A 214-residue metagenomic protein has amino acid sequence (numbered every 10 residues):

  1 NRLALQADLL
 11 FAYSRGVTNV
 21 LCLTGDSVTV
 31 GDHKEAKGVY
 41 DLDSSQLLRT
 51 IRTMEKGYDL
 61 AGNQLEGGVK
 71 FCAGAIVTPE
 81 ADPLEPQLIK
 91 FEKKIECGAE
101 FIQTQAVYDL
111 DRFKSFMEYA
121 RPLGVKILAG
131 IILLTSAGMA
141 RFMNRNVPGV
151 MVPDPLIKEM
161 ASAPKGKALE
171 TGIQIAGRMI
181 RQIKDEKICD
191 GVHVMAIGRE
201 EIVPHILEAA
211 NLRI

Functional and structural regions predicted by a protein language model:
N1-L9, S27-N63, P83-P86, A106-G124 (+1 more regions): Active-site-adjacent beta->alpha loops and helix N-cap segments on the catalytic face of soluble alpha/beta enzymes
R2-L9, D82-K93, G172-Q182: Short, acidic/polar
L9-C22: Hydrophobic or amphipathic alpha-helical targeting/insertion segments
A12, K94, G98, A129 (+1 more regions): Conserved, mostly hydrophobic/aromatic
G16-T18, G68-C72, A99-E100, L123-I127 (+1 more regions): Short, well-ordered coil/turn segments that N-cap beta-strands
C22, E100-D109, G191-A196: Catalytic beta/alpha-barrel core
G25, G38-E66, I76, E80-A81 (+2 more regions): Active-site pocket-lining/capping segments in soluble small-molecule metabolic enzymes
Q64-Y108: Internal active-site segments that recognize and position negatively charged phosphoryl groups and nucleotide moieties
